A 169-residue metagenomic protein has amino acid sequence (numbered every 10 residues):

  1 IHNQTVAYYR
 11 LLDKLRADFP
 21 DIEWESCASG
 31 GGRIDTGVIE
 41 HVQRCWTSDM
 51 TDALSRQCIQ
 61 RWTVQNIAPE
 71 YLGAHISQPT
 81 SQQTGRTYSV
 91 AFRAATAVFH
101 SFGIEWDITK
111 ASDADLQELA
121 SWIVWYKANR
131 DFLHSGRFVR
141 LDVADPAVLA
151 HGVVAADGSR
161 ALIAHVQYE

Functional and structural regions predicted by a protein language model:
H2-T109: Glycan-recognition surfaces
Y9-R16, A120-I123, A164: Generic hydrophobic alpha-helical scaffold/packing signal
A17, V90, L119, A156-D157: A broadly tuned, weak detector of single residues within folded domains
S26-I34, S112-L116, V139-A147: A glycine-rich phosphate-binding loop feature that marks nucleotide/adenosyl-phosphate handling sites
V38-I39, M50, A120-S121, D142-V153: Short amphipathic alpha-helical patches
A91-R140: Catalytic cores of secreted or luminal carbohydrate-active enzymes
V143-E169: Carbohydrate-binding surface patches
